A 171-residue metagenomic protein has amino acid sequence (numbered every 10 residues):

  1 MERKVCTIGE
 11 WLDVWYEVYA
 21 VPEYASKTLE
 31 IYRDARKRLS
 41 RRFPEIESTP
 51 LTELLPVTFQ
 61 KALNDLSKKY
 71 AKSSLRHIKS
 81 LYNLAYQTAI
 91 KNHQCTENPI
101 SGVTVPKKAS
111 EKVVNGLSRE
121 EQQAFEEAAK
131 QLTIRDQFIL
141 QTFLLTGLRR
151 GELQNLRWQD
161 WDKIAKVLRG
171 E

Functional and structural regions predicted by a protein language model:
M1-C6, E111: Intrinsic-disorder/low-complexity linker and hinge segments
K4-C6, Y16-Q94: N-terminal core-binding DNA-recognition domain of tyrosine site-specific recombinases/integrases
T7-W11, P50, R157: Short, structural beta-strand-to-alpha-helix junction motif
I8-L12, F59, Q122, W161: Hydrophobic/aromatic residues in well-formed alpha-helices
L12-W15, F143: Short alpha-helical scaffolding segments that buttress acidic/His motifs in well-ordered protein cores
T49, V57, N98-S101, N115 (+1 more regions): Extracytoplasmic/periplasmic beta-strand context in beta-sandwich domains, especially the cupredoxin/COX2 CuA-binding
R76-I78, K91, C95, G102-R150 (+1 more regions): Basic, Lys/Arg- and aromatic-enriched nucleic-acid-binding interface segment
N155-E171: Conserved tyrosine-mediated DNA breakage-rejoining catalytic core shared by Y-recombinases
